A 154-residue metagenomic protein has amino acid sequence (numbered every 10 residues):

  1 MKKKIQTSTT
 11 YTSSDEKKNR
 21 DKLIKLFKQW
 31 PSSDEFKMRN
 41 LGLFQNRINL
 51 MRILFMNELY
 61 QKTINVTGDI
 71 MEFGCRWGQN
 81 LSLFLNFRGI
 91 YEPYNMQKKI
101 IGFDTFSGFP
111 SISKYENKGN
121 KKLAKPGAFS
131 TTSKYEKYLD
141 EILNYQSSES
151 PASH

Functional and structural regions predicted by a protein language model:
K2, Q6, T10-Y11: Leucine-rich tandem repeat or coiled-coil scaffolds
T12-L43, R47, I64, D69-H154: S-adenosylmethionine/decaboxylated-SAM
I53-V66: Conserved alpha-helix/loop element of class I SAM-dependent methyltransferases that forms part of the SAM/SAH-binding
